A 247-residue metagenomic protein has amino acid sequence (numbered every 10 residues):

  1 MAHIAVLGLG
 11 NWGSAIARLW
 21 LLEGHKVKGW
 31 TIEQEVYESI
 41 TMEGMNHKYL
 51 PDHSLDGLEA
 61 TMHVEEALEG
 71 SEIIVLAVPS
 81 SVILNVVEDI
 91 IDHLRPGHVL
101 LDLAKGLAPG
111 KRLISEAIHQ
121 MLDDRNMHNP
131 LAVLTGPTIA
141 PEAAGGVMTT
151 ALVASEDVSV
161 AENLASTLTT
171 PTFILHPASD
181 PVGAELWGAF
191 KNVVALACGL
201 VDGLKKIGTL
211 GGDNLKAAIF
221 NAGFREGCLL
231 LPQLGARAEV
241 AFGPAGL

Functional and structural regions predicted by a protein language model:
M1-H53, E59-M62, D89-I91: NAD(P)+-binding Rossmann beta1-loop-alpha1 motif at the extreme N-terminus of oxidoreductases
G24, G57-L58, S71, G97: Short, well-ordered alpha-helix to beta-strand connector turns
G29, A60, V75-L76, V153: Conserved SAM-binding loop
V64-E69, I73-M148, L164-A165: Rossmann-like NAD(P)(H) cofactor-binding subdomain of soluble oxidoreductases
V82, H93, M121-P130, M148-V240: Internal alpha-helical scaffold of NAD(P)-dependent oxidoreductase catalytic cores
A241-L247: Histidine/acidic-rich helix-loop-helix segments that form or flank divalent-metal centers in metalloenzyme catalytic
